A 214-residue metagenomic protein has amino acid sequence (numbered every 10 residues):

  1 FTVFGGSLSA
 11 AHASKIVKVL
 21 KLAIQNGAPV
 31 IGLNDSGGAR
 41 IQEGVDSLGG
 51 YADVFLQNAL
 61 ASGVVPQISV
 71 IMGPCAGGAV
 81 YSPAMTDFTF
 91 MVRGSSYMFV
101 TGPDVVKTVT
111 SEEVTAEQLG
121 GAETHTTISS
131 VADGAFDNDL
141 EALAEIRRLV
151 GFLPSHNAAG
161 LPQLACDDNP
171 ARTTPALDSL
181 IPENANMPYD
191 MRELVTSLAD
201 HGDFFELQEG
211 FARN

Functional and structural regions predicted by a protein language model:
F1-V3, L33-A39, K107, R172-S179 (+3 more regions): Gly-rich Lys/Arg/Thr-decorated short loops/hinges at beta-loop-alpha junctions or inter-strand turns that position
T2, A10, L20, I24 (+1 more regions): Non-catalytic terminal/interface segments that mediate subunit docking, oligomerization, and allosteric communication
T2-A11, Q42-L48: Flexible beta-alpha connector loops of hexameric P-loop NTPases
K15, P74-G77, A212-R213: Short acidic loop-to-helix transition motifs that present clustered carboxylates
K15-I41: A structural preference for short, pocket-lining loop segments at secondary-structure junctions
A28-P29, F55, V65-P66, A212-N214: Short glycine-rich loop/turn motifs
N34-A158: Conserved catalytic cores of soluble enzyme domains, especially glycine-rich substrate-binding beta-alpha loops
G134-R192: Terminal amphipathic helices with adjacent charged low-complexity linkers/tails
